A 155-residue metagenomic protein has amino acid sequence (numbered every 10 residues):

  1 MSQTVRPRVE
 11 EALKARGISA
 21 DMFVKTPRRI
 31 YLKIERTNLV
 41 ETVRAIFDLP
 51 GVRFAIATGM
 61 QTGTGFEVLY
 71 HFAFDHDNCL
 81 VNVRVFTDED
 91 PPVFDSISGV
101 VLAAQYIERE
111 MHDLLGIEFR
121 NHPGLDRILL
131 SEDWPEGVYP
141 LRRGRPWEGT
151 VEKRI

Functional and structural regions predicted by a protein language model:
M1-I155: Terminal low-complexity/charged segments
